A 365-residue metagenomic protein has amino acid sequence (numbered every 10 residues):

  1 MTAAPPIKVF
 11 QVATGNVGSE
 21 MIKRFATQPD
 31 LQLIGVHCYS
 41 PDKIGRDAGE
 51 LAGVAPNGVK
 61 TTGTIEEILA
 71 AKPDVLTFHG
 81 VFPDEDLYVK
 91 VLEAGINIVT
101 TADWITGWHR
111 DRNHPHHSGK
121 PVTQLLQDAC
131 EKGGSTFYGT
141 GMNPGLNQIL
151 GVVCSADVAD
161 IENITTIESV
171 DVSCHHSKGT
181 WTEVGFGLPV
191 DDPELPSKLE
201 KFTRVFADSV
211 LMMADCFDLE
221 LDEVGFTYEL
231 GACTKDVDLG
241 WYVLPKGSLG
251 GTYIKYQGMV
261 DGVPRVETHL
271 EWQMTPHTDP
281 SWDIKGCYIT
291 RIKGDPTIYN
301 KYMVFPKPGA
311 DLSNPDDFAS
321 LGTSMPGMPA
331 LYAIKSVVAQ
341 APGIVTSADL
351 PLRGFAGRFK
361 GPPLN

Functional and structural regions predicted by a protein language model:
M1-G53: N-terminal Rossmann-like dinucleotide-binding module
K8, V12-N16, A156-T290, S320: Active-site-lining helix/loop region of Rossmann-like oxidoreductase modules
Y39-P41, A102-T106, M142-N143, S169: Short, ordered loop/turn segments at secondary-structure junctions
K60-T64: Short acidic-hydrophobic, aromatic-tinged amphipathic segments that line or gate anion-handling sites
I65-E93, I105: Beta-loop-alpha module in the N-terminal Rossmann-like domain of NAD(P)-dependent dehydrogenases, especially those
N97-V99: A short hydrophobic/small-residue beta-strand
D103-G134: Rossmann-fold NAD(P)-binding glycine/threonine-rich loop
G240-N365: C-terminal active-site/capping subdomain that shapes the small-molecule cofactor and substrate pocket of enzyme
